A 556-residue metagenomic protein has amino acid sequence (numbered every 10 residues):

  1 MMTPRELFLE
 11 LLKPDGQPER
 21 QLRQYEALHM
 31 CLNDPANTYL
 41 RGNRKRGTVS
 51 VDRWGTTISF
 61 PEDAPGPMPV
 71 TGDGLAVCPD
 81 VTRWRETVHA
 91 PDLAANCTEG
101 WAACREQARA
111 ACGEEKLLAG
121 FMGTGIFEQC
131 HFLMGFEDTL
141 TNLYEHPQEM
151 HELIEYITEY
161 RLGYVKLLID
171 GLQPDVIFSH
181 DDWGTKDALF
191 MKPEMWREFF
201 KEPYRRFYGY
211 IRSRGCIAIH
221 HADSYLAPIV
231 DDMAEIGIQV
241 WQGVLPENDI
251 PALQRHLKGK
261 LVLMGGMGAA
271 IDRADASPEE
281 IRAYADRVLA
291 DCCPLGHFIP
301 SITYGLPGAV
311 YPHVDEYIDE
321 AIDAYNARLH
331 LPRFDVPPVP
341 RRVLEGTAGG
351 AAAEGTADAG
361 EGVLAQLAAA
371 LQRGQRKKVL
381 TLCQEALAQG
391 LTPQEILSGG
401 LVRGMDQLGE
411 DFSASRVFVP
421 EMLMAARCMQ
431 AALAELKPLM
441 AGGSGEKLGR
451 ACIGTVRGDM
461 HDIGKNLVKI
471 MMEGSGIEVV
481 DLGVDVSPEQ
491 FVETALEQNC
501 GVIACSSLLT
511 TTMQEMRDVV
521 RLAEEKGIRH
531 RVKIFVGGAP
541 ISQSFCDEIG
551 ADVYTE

Functional and structural regions predicted by a protein language model:
M1-Q24, V51, F60, H89-A351: Active-site loop segments of alpha/beta catalytic cores
E26-H29, N248, A539-I541: Short, polar loop motifs at secondary-structure junctions
S179-P193, I302-Y304, Y311, D406-L423 (+1 more regions): Glycine-rich, proline-tolerant flexible connector loops at the mouths of alpha/beta enzymes
G349-G443: Long amphipathic alpha-helical segments
M440-R457: Glycine/charge-rich, flexible interdomain linkers and switch-proximal surface loops that mediate coupling
V468-S475, V480-A551: Cofactor-cradling patches in redox/metallo enzymes
V553-E556: Short acidic-hydrophobic, aromatic-tinged amphipathic segments that line or gate anion-handling sites
